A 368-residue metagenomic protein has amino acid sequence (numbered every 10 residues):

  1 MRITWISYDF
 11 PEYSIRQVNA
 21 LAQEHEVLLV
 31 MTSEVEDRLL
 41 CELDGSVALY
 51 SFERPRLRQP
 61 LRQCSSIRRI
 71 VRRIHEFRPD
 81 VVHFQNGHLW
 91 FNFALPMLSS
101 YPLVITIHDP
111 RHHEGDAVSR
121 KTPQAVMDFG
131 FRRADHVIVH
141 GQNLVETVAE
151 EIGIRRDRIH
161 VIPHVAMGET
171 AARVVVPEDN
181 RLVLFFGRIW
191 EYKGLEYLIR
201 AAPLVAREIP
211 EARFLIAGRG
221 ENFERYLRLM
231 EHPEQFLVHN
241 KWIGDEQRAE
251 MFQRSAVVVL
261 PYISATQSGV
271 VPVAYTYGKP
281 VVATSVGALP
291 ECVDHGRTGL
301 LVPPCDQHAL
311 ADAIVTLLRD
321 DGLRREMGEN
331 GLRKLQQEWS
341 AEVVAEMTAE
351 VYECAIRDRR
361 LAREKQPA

Functional and structural regions predicted by a protein language model:
F10, S66, F84-W90, I107: Short His-centered aromatic/hydrophobic patch
R68, R72, R120-V137: Membrane-proximal helix-turn-helix segments that form the acceptor-binding/catalytic region of lipid-linked
N143, V165: Carbohydrate-associated surface elements
V176-K193, I199-A202: Conserved donor-binding/catalytic core segment of Leloir-type glycosyltransferases
E211, A309, T316, L323-E338 (+1 more regions): A short, well-ordered alpha-helix in the C-terminal region of glycosyltransferases
Y226-E250: Nucleotide-activated donor-binding/catalytic signature segment of Leloir-type glycosyltransferases, i.e., the conserved
V238, H295-G296, L300-Q307, T316-G322: Conserved acidic donor-binding segment of nucleotide-sugar-dependent glycosyltransferases
E250-T266, K279: Acidic donor-binding loop of glycosyltransferase active sites
